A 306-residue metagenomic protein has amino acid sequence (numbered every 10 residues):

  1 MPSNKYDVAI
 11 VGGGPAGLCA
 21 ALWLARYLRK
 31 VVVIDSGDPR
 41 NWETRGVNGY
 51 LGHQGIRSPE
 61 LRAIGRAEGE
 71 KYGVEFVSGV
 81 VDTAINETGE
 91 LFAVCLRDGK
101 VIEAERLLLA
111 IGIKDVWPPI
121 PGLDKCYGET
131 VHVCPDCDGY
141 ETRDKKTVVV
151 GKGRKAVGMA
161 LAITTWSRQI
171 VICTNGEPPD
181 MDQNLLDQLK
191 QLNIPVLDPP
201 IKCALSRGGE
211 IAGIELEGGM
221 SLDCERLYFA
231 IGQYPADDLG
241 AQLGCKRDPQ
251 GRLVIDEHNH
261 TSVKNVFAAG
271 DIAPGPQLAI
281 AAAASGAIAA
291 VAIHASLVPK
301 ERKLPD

Functional and structural regions predicted by a protein language model:
M1-A9, F76-K145, R226-Y228, L253-E257 (+1 more regions): FAD-binding core/adjacent interface of flavoenzyme oxidoreductases
Y6-A63, A67, K155-P179: Beta1-alpha1 glycine-rich phosphate/pyrophosphate-binding loop at the start of Rossmann-like nucleotide-binding domains
G13, I111-G112, G218, I231: Glycine-rich, N-terminal phosphate-binding loop of Rossmann-like dinucleotide-binding domains
G14-A16, I113-D115, R154-K155, A273: Residue-level detector of alpha-helix initiation sites
A21, V157-M159, A269-D306: A conserved FAD-binding loop/helix module that cradles the flavin
A63-L96, V101-E103, T165-L253, V298-D306: A Rossmann-like FAD-binding core segment of flavoenzymes
P119, K125-E141, I231-I280, I288 (+1 more regions): FAD-site-proximal beta/loop scaffold in flavoenzymes
E129-D136, K146-M159, D180-M181: Active-site glycine-rich loop that binds ribose-phosphate moieties when present
